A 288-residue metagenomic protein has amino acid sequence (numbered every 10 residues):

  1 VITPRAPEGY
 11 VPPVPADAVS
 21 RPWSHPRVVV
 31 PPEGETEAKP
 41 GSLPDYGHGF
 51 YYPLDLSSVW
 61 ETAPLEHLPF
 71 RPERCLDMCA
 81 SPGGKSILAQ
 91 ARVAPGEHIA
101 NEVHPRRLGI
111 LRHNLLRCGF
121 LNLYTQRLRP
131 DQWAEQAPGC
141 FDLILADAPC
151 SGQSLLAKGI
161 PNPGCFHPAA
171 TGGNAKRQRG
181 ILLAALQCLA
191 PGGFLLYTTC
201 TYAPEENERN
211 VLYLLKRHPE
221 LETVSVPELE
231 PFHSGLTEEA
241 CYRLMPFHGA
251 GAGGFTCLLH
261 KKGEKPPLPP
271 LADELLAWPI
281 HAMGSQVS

Functional and structural regions predicted by a protein language model:
V1-S288: S-adenosylmethionine
